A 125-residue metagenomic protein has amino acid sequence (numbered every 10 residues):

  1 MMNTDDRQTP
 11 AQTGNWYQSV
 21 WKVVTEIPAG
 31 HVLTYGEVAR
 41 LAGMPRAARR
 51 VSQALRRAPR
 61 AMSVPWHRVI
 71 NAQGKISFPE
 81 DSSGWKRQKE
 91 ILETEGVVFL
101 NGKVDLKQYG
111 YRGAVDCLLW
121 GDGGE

Functional and structural regions predicted by a protein language model:
M2-E125: Nucleic acid-binding interface residues in structured DNA/RNA-binding domains, emphasizing the DNA-engaging scaffolds
